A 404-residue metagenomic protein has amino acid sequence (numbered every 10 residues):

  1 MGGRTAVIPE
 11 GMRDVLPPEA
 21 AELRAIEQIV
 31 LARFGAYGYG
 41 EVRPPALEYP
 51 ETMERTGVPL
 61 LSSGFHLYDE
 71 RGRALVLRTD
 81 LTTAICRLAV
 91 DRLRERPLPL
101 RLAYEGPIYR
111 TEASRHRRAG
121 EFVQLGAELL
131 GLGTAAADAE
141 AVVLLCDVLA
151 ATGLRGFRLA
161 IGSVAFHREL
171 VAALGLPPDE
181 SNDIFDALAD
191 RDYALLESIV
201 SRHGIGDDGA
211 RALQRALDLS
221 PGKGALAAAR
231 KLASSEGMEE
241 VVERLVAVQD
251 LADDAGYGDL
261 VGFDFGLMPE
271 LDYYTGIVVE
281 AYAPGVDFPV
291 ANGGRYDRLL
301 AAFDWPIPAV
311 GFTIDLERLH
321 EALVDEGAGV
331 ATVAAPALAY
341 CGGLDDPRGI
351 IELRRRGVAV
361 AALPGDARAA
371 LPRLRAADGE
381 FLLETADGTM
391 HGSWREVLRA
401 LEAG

Functional and structural regions predicted by a protein language model:
M1-T83, A139, A160: TRNA-binding/sensing appendages of the translation machinery
G2, E19, A25-Y37, E48-E51 (+3 more regions): Positively charged, Gly/Ser-enriched RNA/tRNA-binding surfaces
G11, A84, L144, F166-E169 (+1 more regions): A general alpha-helix detector
E41-P44, Y104, R158-G162, G262: A structural signal for short, well-ordered beta-strand segments and their strand-loop junctions that often border
P44-L61, G162-A172, L267-T275, R368: Beta-rich nucleic-acid/ligand-interaction surfaces
E54-Y68, P178-N182, A281-P284, D378-G388: Short, structured secondary-structure boundary patches
S63-R71, G175-S198, I205, Y257 (+1 more regions): Acidic, His- and aromatic-enriched active-site or binding-groove loops in soluble protein domains that engage sugars
A137, L149, G156-V164, V171-A194: Internal, well-ordered alpha/beta segment that forms a basic, Gly-enriched binding/recognition surface
